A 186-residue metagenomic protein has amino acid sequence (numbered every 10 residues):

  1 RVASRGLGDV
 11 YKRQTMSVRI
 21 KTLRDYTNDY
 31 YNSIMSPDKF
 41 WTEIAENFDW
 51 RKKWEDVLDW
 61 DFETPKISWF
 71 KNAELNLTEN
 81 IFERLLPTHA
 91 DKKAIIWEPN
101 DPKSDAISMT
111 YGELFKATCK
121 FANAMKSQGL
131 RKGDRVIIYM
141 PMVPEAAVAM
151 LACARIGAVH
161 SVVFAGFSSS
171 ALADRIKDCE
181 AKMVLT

Functional and structural regions predicted by a protein language model:
R1-Q14: Single conserved hydrophobic/aromatic residue that forms the stacking wall/gate of nucleotide- or nucleobase-binding
G8, D134, K182: Conserved acidic residues
K12-M109, E113-K116, K120, K177: N-lobe entry segment of adenylate-forming
T78, I95-L151, S168-A173: Conserved AMP-binding/adenylate-forming core of the ANL superfamily
L151, R155-T186: Structural core segment of the AMP-binding/adenylate-forming
